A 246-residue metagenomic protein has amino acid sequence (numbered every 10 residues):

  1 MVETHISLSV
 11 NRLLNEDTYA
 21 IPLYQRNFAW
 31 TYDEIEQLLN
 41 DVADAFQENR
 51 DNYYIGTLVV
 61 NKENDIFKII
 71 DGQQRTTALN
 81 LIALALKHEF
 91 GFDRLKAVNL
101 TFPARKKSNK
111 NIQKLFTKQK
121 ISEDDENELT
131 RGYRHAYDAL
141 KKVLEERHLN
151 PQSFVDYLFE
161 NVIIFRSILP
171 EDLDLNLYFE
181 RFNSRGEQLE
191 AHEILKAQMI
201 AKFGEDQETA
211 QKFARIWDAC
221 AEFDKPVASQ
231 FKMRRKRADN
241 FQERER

Functional and structural regions predicted by a protein language model:
M1-R246: Covalent nucleotidyltransferase
